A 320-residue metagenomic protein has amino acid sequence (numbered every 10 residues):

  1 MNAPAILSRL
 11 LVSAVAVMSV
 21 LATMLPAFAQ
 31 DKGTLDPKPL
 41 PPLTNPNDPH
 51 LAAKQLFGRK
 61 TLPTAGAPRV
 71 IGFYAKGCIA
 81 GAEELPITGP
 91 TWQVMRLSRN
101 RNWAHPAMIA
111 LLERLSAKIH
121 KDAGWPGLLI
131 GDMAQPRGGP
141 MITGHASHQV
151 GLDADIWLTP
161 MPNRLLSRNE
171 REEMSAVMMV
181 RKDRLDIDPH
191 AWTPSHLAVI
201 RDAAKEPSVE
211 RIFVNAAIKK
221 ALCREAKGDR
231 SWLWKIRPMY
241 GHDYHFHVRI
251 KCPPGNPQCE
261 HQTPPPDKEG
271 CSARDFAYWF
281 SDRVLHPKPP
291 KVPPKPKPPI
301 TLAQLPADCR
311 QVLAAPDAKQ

Functional and structural regions predicted by a protein language model:
N2-A14: Bacterial N-terminal signal peptides that target proteins for export
V12-T23: Bacterial N-terminal signal peptides
L25-A29: Sec/Tat signal peptide C-region and signal peptidase I cleavage site
Q30-N47, L166-Q320: Catalytic cores and adjacent binding grooves of peptidoglycan-active enzymes
G33-P68: Solvent-exposed N-terminal domain segments of exported/luminal and surface proteins
R59, L111-T143, F213-K235: Extended, low-complexity, intrinsically disordered C-terminal regulatory tails of eukaryotic serine/threonine kinases
G66-I130, W192-D202, E206-V209: Active-site acidic/histidine clusters and adjacent loop/turn architecture that either coordinate catalytic ions
G124-L129, V150-A154, S208, H242-F246: Envelope-exposed proteins and targeting segments
